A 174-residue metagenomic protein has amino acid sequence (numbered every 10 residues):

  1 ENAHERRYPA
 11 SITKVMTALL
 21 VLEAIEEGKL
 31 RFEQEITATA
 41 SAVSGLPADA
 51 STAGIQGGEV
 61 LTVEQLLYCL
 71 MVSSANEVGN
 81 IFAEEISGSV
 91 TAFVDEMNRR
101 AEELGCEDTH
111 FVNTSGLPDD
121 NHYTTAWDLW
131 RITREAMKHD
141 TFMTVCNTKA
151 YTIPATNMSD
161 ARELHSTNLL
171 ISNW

Functional and structural regions predicted by a protein language model:
E1-W127, A136-D140: Active-site-adjacent loops and short helices of periplasmic peptidoglycan-processing enzymes
C106-E107, P118-W174: Domain-terminus/edge residues, biased toward the C-terminal soluble/receptor-binding domains of extracytoplasmic
